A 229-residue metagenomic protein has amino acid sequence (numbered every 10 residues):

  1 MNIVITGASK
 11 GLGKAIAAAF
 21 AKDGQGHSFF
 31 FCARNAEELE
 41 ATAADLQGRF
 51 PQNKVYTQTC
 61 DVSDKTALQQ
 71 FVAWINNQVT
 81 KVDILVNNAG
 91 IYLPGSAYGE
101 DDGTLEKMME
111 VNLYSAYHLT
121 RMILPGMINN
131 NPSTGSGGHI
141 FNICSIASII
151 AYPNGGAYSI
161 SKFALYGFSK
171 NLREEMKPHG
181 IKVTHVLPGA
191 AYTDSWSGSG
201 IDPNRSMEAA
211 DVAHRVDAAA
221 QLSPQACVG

Functional and structural regions predicted by a protein language model:
S9-K10: Conserved glycine-rich cofactor-binding loop
Q25-A41: Conserved glycine-rich Rossmann-like NAD(P)H-binding loop of the short-chain dehydrogenase/reductase
A36-E37, T59-Q70, D102: The beta1-alpha1 cofactor-binding region of Rossmann-like NAD(H)/NADP(H)-dependent oxidoreductases
S96-A97, D101-M109: Substrate-binding pocket helix/loop in short-chain dehydrogenase/reductase
T120, S161: Active-site helix of classical SDR
S145: Residue(s) in the substrate-gating loop at a strand-loop-helix junction that position the organic substrate next
H185-V186, I201-G229: C-terminal helical subdomain
